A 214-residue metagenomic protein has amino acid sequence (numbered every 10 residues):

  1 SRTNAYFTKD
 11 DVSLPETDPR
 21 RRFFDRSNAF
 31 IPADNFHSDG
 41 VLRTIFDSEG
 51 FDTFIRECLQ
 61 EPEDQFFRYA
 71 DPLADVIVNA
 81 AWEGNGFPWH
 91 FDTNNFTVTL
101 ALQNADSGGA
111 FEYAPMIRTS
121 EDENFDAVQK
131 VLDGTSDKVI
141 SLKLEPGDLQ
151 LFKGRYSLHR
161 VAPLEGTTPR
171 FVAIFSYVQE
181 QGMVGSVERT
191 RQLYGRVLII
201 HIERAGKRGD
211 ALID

Functional and structural regions predicted by a protein language model:
S1-R21, T44-E49, V197-I202, K207-D214: N-terminal auxiliary "cap/dimerization" subdomain that precedes the catalytic jelly-roll/cupin core of mononuclear
N4-Y6, P15-P72: Signature of the catalytic double-stranded beta-helix
Y6, V41-I45, G86-P88, N95 (+3 more regions): Residue-level preference for alpha-helix termini and adjacent loops
V12-L14, D39-E49, L100-P115, Q150-R155 (+2 more regions): Hydrophobic transmembrane alpha-helix bundles
A33, L42, D75-V78, G108-A110 (+2 more regions): Generic secondary-structure boundary/loop-capping signal
T44-D47, F91, L142-K143, G166: Aromatic-acidic/polar surface patches that form glycan- and anion
D52-D64, R68-L149: Catalytic core of non-heme Fe(II) oxygenases with the double-stranded beta-helix
Y113-M116, E121-G209, D214: Catalytic core of Fe(II)/2-oxoglutarate
